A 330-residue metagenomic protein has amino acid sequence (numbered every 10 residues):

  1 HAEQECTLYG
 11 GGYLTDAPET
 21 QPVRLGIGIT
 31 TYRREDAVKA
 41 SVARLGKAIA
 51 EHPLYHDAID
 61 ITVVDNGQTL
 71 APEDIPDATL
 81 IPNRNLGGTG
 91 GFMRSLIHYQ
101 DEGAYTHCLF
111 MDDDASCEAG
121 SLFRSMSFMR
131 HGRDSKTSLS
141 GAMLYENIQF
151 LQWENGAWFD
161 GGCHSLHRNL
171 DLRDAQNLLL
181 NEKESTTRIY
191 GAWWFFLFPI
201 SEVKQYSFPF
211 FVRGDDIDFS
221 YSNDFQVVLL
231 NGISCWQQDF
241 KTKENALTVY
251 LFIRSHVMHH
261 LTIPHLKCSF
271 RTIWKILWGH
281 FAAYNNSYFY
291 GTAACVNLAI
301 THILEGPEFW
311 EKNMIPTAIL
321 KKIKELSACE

Functional and structural regions predicted by a protein language model:
H1-A2, R254-E330: Terminal low-complexity segments of carbohydrate-biosynthetic enzymes
H1-A43: N-proximal low-complexity "stem/linker" segments adjacent to membrane-targeting elements
G10-D16, L230-A246: Active-site donor/metal-binding and catalytic loop motifs of nucleotide-sugar-dependent glycosylation enzymes
D74-G90, H98: Conserved donor nucleotide-binding strand/loop of the catalytic core
G103-S116: Short beta-strand-to-loop acidic/aromatic patch adjacent to the donor-nucleotide binding site
S116-L166: Conserved donor NDP-sugar-binding/catalytic core segment of glycosyltransferases
L170-F195, T242: A recurrent flexible, glycine/aromatic-enriched loop bordering the glycosyltransferase active site that acts as
Y190-F195, K204-Y221, Q226-C235, L247-T248: Donor nucleotide-sugar recognition loop
